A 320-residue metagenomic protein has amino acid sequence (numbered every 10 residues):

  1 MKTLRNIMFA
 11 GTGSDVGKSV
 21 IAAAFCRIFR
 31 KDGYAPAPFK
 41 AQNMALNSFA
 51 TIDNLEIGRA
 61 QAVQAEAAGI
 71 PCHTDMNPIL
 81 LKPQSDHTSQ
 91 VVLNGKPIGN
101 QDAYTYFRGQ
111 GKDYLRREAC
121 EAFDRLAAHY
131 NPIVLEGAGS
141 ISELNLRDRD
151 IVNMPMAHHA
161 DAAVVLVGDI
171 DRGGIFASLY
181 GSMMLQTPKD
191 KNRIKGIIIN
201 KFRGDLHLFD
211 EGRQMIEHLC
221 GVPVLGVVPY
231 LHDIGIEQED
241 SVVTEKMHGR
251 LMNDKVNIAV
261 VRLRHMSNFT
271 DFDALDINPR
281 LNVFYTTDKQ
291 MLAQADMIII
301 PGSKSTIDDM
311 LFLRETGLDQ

Functional and structural regions predicted by a protein language model:
M1-D319: Flexible phosphate-sensing "switch/lid" loops adjacent to ATP/NTP-binding sites across phosphate-transfer
